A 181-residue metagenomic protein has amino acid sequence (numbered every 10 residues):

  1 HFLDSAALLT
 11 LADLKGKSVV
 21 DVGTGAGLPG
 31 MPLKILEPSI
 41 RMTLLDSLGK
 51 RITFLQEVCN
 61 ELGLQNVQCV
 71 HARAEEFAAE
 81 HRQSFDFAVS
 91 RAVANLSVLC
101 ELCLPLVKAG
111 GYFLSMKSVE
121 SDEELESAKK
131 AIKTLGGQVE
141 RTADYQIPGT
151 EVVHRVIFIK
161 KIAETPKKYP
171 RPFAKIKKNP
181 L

Functional and structural regions predicted by a protein language model:
L3-A94, C100-E101: Conserved SAM/SAH cofactor-binding pocket of Class I
L33, K117, I159: Residue-level signal for inorganic ion chemistry
E37, V107-A109: Helix-to-beta-strand junctions that scaffold the AdoMet/dcAdoMet cofactor pocket in Class I SAM-dependent enzymes
S47, S118, K161: Cofactor-binding loop segments of dinucleotide-utilizing enzymes, especially the Rossmann-like FAD- and NAD(P)+-binding
R51-T53, S121, L125: Short alpha-helix immediately C-terminal to the canonical SAM-binding loop
E75, N95, S118-D122, I147: Short "lid" loop at the C-terminus of a central beta-strand within the Rossmann-like core of SAM-dependent
G110-E120: Conserved beta-strand signature within the Rossmann-like core of class I S-adenosyl-L-methionine
E126-L181: SAM/dcSAM-binding transferase cores
